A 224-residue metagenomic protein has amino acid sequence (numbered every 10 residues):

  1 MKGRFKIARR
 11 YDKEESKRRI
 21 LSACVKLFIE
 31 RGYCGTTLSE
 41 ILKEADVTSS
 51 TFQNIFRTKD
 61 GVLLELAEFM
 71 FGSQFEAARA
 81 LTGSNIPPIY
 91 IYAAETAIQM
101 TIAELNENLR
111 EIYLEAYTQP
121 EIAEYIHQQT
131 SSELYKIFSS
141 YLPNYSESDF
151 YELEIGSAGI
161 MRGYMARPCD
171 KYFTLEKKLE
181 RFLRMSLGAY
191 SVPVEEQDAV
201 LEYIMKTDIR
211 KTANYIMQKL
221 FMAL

Functional and structural regions predicted by a protein language model:
M1-K2, K136-S140, D170-L224: C-terminal peripheral helix-coil segments that are non-catalytic and often amphipathic
R19, L27-G61, E65: Helix-turn-helix
E65, E76-L109, Q129-S131: Hydrophobic alpha-helical connector segments
L66, M70, Q74, E95 (+3 more regions): Hydrophobic/aromatic residues within well-ordered alpha-helical segments
A78-T82, R110-Y113, Y164-Y172: Secondary-structure edge/capping motif, primarily at the C-terminal ends of alpha-helices and the immediately following
R110-E115, E195-A199: Short, hydrophobic secondary-structure boundary micro-motifs
Y117-A166, K177, R181: Amphipathic alpha-helical packing segments from all-alpha helical-bundle domains
